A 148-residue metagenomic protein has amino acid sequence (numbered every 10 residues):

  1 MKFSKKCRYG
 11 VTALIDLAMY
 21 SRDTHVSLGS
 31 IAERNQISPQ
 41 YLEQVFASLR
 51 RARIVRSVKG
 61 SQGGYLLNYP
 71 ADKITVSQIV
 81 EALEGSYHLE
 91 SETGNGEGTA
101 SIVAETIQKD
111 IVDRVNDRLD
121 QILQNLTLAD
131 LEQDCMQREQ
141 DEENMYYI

Functional and structural regions predicted by a protein language model:
M1-L14: Short alpha-helical segments that sit at the start of domains
A13-R22: Short amphipathic alpha-helical interface segments
V26-N35: A short alpha-helical element within helix-turn-helix/winged-helix DNA-binding domains across DNA-binding proteins
Q40: Key DNA-contact positions within bacterial/archaeal DNA-binding proteins
V45-R50: Basic amphipathic alpha-helical segments that dock to polyanions
I54-Q62, L66-L67: Beta-hairpin "wing" of winged helix-turn-helix
A71-G96: Conserved segment of winged-helix/HTH DNA-binding domains
G96-I148: C-terminal regulatory/oligomerization modules of transcriptional regulators
